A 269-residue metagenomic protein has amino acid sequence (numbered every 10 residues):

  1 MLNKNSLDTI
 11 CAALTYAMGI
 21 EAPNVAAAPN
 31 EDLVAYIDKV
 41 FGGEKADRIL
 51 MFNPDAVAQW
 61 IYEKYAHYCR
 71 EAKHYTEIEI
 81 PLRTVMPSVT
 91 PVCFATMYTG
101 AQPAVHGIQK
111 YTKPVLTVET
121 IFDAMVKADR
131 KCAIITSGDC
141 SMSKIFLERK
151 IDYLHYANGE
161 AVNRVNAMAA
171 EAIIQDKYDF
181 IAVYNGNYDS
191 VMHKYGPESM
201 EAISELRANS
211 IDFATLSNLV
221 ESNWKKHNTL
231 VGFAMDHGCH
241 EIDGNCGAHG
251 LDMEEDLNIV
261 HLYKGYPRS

Functional and structural regions predicted by a protein language model:
M1-S269: Feature captures the catalytic ectodomains and active-site-proximal regions of enzymes that hydrolyze or transfer
